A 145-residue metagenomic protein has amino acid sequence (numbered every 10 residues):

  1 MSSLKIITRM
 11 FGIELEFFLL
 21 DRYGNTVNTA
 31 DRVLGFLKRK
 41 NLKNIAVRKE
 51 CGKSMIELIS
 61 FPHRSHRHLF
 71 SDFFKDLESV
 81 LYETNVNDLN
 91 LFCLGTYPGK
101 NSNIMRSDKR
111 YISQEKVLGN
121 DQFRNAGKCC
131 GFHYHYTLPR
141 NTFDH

Functional and structural regions predicted by a protein language model:
M1-Q122, K128, H145: Terminal catalytic/cofactor-binding subdomain
Y134: An acidic/histidine-cluster motif and surrounding catalytic segment that typifies divalent-metal-assisted enzyme active
L138-H145: Inter-helical turn/loop segments and adjacent helix faces that build the functional surface of alpha-helical bundle
